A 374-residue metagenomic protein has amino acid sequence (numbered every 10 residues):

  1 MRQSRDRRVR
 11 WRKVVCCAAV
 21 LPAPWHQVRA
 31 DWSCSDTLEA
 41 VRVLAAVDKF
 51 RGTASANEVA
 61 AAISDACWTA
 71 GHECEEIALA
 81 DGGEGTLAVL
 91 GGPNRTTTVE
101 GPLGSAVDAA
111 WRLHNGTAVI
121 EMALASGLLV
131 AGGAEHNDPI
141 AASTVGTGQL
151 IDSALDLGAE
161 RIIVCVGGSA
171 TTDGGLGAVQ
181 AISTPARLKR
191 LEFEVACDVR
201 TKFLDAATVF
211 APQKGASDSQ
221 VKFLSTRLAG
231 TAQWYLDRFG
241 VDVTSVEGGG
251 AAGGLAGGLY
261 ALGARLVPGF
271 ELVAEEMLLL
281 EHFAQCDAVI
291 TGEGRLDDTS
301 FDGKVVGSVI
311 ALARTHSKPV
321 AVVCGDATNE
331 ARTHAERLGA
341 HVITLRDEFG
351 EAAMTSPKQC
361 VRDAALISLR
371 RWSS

Functional and structural regions predicted by a protein language model:
R2-K13: Extreme N-terminal basic, low-complexity initiation segments that serve as generic localization/processing leaders
Q3, H26-Q27: Low-complexity, intrinsically disordered or signal/transmembrane-proximal segments
S4, S33-S35: Serine residues within intrinsically disordered or low-complexity segments
R7, A30-D31: Alpha-helical and His/Cys-centered functional microenvironments
C16-C17, C34: Cysteine-centered motifs
T37-S374: N-terminal loops that bind phosphate or other acidic moieties and the adjacent beta-alpha structural core
